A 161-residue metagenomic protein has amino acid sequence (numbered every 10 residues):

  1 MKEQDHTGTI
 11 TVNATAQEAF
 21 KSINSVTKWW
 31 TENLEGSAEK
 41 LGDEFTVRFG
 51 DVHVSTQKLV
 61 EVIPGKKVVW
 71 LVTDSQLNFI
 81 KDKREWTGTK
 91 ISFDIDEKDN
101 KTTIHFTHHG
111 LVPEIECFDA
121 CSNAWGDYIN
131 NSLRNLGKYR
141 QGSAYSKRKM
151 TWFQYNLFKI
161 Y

Functional and structural regions predicted by a protein language model:
M1-A38, I160-Y161: Hydrophobic ligand-binding cavity/cleft-lining segments
E3, G50-V52: Glycine-centered tight beta-turn/hairpin loop motif at sheet-sheet or coil-to-beta transitions
T9-N13, T46-R48, K58, D94: Generic structural detector for well-ordered beta-strands
A19-I23, F45, L59, W70 (+2 more regions): Hydrophobic pocket/interface hotspot
K21-W29, E61-P64, D127-K138: Short, intrinsically disordered, mixed-charge
T31-G36, H53-N100, H109-L111: Hydrophobic-ligand binding "helix-grip"
G110-Y161: A conserved amphipathic terminal alpha-helix motif
